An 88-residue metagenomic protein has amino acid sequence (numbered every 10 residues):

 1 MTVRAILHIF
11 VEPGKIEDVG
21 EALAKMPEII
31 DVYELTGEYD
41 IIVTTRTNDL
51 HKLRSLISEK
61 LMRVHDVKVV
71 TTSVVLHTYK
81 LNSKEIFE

Functional and structural regions predicted by a protein language model:
M1-E88: A compositional/biophysical signature of low hydrophobicity enriched in polar/charged and small residues
